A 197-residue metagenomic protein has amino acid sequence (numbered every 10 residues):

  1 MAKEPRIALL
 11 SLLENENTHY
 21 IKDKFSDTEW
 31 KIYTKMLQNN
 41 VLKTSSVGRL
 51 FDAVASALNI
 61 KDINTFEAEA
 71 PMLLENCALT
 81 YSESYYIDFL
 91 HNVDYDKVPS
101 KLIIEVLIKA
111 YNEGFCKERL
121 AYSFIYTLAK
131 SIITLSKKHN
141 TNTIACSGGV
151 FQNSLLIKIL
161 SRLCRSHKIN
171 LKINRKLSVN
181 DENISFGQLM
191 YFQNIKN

Functional and structural regions predicted by a protein language model:
M1-L13, N39, R175-S178: Phosphate/diphosphate-binding loops
K3, I7, S45, F51-D52 (+1 more regions): Non-catalytic, well-ordered alpha-helical scaffold segments
S11, H19-T143, L155-R162: A contiguous, well-structured pocket-lining segment that forms one wall/lid of small-molecule binding clefts in soluble
H19-K24, L189-N197: Acidic, glycine/GT-rich loop-and beta-edge segments that sit at the periphery of enzyme/chaperone cores
H91-Y95, R165-N170, I195: Asparagine-rich low-complexity intrinsically disordered tracts
I125, G148-V150, R175-K176: Active-site metal-binding loops of divalent metal-dependent hydrolases
I132, C146-G149, F186: Hydrophobic, well-ordered secondary-structure elements that form the walls of internal hydrophobic environments
S154, L160-I184: Conserved phosphate-binding/catalytic loops in two-lobed NTP-binding clefts
